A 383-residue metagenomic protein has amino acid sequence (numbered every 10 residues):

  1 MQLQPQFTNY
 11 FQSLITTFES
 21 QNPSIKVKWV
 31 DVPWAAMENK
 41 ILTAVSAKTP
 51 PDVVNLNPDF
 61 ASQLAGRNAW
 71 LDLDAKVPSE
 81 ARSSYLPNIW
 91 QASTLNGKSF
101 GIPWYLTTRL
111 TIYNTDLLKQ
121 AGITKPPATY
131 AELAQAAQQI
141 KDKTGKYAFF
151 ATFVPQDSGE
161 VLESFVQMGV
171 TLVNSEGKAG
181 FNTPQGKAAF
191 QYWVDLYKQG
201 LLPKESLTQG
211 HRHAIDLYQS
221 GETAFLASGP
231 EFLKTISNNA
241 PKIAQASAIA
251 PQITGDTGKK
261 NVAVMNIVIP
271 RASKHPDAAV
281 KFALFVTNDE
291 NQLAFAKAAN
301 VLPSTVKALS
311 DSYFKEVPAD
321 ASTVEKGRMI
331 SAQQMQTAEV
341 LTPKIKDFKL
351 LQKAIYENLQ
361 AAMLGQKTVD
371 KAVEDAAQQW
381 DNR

Functional and structural regions predicted by a protein language model:
M1-P5, I25-V30, D52-V53, F100 (+1 more regions): Short, well-ordered beta-strand elements
M1-S13, V32, Q156, V340-D347: Extracytoplasmic "Venus flytrap"
P5-K26, I355, V373: Short, polar/charged alpha-helical segment
T17-N88, A92, D116-A128, L217 (+3 more regions): Extracytoplasmic "Venus flytrap"/periplasmic binding protein-like
P58-R109, K119, E132, D142-T144 (+5 more regions): Hinge/lid segment of periplasmic solute-binding proteins
A121, Q191, K198-L201, N238-L302 (+2 more regions): Extracytoplasmic/periplasmic substrate-recognition and gating elements
A137-Q139, K143, K178-S206: Glycine-centered hinge/linker elements that transmit conformational signals in sensory and ligand-binding systems
A250, A298-A354, A361: Long, aromatic- and glycine/proline-rich binding clefts that accommodate carbohydrate-like moieties
